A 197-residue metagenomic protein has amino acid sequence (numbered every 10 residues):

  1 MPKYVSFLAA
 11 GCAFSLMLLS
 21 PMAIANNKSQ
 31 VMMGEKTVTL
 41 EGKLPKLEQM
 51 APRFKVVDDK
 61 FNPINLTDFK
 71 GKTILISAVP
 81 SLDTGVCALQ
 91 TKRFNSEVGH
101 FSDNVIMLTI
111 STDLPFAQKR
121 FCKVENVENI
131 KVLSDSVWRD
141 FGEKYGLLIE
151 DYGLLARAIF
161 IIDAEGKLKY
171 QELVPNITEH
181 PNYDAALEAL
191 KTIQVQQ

Functional and structural regions predicted by a protein language model:
P2-V57: N-terminal targeting signals for export/organelle localization
K28-T37, L133-E143, V195-Q197: Short, positively charged
M50, T73, L154-A156: Short, small/polar residue-rich loop motifs at catalytic or cofactor-binding pockets
K60-F61, E165: Residue-level recognition of short loop/turn positions
N65-F94: Short active-site neighborhood of thiol/selenol oxidoreductases, capturing the structured segment around
A88-V127, R139-F141: Structural microenvironment flanking redox-active thiols in thiol-disulfide oxidoreductases
Q118-K119, E125-A156: Short, internal strand/loop/helix patches that form the active-site neighborhood or redox-interaction surface
A156-Q197: Thiol-/selenol-based redox modules, centered on thioredoxin-like and closely related oxidoreductase domains
